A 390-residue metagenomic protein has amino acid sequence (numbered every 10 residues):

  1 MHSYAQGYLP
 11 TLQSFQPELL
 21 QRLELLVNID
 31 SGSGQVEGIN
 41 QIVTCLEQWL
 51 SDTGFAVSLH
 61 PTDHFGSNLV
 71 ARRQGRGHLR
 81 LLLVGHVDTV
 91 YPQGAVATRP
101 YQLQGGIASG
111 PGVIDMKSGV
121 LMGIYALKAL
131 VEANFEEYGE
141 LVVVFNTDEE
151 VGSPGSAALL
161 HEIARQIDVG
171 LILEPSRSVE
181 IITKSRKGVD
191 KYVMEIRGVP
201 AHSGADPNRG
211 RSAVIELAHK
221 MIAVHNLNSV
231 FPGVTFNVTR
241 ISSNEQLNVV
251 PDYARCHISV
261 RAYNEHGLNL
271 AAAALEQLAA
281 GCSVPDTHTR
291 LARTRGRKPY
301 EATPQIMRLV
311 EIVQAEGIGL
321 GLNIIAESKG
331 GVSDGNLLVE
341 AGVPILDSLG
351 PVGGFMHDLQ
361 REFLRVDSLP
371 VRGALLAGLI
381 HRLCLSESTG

Functional and structural regions predicted by a protein language model:
H2-G7, S14, S31, P175-S176 (+2 more regions): Metal-dependent amide/peptide-bond hydrolase catalytic core, centered on the "pita-bread" metallohydrolase fold
H2-P111, E132, E137, G335: Acidic/His- and Gly-rich active-site-bordering loop/insert found across diverse amide/peptide-bond hydrolases
V84-G85, V144-N146, G170-E174, E195-R197 (+1 more regions): Short beta-strand segments
V87-V90, A95-V96, S176-S178, R186-V189 (+1 more regions): Short glycine-enriched loops at secondary-structure junctions
Y91, I107-L121, H202: Glycine/serine-rich anion-binding loops at beta->alpha junctions that coordinate negatively charged ligand groups
M116-K187, S229, C384, S388-T389: Acidic/histidine-rich catalytic neighborhood of metal-dependent amide-processing enzymes
